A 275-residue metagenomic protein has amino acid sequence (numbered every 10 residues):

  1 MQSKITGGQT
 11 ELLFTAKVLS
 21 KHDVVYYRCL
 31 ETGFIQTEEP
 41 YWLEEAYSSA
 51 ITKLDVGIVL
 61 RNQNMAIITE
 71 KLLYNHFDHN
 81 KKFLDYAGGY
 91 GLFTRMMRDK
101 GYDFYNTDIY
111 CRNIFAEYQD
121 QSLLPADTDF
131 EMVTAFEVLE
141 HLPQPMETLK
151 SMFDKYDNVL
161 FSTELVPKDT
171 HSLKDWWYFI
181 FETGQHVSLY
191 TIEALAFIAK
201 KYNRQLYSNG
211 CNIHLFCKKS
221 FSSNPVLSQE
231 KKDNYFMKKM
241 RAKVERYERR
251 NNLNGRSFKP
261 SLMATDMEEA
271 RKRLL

Functional and structural regions predicted by a protein language model:
M1-M132, F136, M146-K155, L173-D175 (+4 more regions): Conserved N-terminal segment of class I S-adenosyl-L-methionine
G91, L142, L189: Loop/helix-junction capping segments adjacent to catalytic residues or to phosphate/diphosphate-binding pockets
T134, S162-T163: Ser/Thr-centric signal marking residues that sit in or immediately flank functional binding/regulatory motifs
E137, H141: A short His-aromatic
N158-L160: Short glycine-centered segments of the SAM/dcSAM-binding site in methyltransferase folds
T163-S188, E193-A194, I198-K200: Short, glycine-/aromatic-enriched active-site segment of Class I SAM-dependent methyltransferases
N203-L206: A short linear hydrophobic-aromatic micro-motif
